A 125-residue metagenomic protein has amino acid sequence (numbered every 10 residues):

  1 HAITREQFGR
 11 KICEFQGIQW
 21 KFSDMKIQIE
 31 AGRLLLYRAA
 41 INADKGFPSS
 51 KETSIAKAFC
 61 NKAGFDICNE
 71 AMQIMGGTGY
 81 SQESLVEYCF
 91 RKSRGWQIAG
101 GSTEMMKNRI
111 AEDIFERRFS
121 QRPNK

Functional and structural regions predicted by a protein language model:
H1-K125: Alpha-helical interface subdomain recognition
